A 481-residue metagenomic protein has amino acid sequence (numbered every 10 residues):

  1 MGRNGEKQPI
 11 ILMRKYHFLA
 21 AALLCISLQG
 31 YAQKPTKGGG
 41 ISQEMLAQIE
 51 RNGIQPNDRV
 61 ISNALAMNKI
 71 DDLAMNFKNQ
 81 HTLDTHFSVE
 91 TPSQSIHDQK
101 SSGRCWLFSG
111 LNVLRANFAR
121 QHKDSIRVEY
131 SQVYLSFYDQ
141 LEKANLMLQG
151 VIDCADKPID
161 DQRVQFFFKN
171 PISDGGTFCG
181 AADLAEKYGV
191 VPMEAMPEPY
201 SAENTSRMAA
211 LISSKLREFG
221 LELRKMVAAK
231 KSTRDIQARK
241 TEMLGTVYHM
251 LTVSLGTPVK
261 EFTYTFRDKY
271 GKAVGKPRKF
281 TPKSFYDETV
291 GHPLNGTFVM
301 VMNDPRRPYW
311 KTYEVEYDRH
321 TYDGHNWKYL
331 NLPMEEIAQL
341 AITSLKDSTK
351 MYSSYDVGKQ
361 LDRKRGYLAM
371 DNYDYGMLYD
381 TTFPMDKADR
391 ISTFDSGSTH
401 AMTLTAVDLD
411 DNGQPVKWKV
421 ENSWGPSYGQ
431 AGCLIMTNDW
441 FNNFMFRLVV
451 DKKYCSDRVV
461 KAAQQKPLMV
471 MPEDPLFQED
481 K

Functional and structural regions predicted by a protein language model:
M1-P35: Bacterial Sec-dependent N-terminal signal peptides
K34-T36, K230-K481: Active-site signature of cysteine proteases
P35-S95: N-terminal regions that are enriched for targeting/export leaders and immediately downstream pro/stem segments
H81-C154: Post-signal peptide N-terminal segment of secreted/secretory-pathway proteins
T91-G103, F166-I172, D323-N331, L340-A341 (+1 more regions): Second-shell loop/turn segments in exported
L107, Y134-F137, D183, P192-A195 (+3 more regions): Structural recognition of the beta-strand scaffold that forms the well-ordered cores of secreted hydrolase catalytic
Q132-F262: Papain-like cysteine protease catalytic cores
